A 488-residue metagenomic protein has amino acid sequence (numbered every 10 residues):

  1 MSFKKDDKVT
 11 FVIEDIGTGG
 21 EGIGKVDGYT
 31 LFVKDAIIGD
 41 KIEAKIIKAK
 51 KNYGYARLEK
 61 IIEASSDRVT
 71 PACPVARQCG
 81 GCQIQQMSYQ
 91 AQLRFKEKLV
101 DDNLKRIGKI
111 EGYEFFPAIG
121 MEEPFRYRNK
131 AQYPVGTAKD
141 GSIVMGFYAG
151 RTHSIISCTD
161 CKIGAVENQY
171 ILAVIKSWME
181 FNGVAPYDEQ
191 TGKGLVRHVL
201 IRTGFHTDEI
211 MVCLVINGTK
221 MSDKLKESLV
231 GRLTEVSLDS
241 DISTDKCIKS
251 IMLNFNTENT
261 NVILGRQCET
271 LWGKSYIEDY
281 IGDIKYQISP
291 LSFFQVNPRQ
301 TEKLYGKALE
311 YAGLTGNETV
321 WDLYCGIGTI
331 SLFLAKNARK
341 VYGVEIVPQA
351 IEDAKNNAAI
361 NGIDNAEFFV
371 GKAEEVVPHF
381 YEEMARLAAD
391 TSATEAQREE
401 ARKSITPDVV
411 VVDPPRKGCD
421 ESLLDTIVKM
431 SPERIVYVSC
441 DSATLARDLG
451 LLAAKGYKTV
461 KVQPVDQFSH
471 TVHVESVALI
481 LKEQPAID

Functional and structural regions predicted by a protein language model:
M1-P71, V75, E367, E375: Terminal RNA-binding accessory module
S2-D7, T18, K220-E227, G231-D488: Rossmann-like S-adenosyl-L-methionine
G22-D27, G146-A149, C213-V215, A354: Short, acidic/hydrophobic/Gly-rich beta-strand patch recurrent on exposed beta strands that often constitutes part
K45-A49, P134-A138, R202-H206, L481: Short beta-strand micro-motifs enriched in acidic
E59-S66, T70-P71, R77-P186, H206: Extended interfacial segments that mediate partner engagement and assembly in macromolecular machines
F116-P124, E189-Q190, R197-H198, R202 (+1 more regions): Short, solvent-exposed loop/turn elements at beta->coil junctions and helix N-caps that rim active or binding pockets
I155-R197, G218-M252: Internal alpha/beta scaffold segment
I201, D208-N217, K285-S289, V409: Short, aliphatic-rich beta-strand segments
